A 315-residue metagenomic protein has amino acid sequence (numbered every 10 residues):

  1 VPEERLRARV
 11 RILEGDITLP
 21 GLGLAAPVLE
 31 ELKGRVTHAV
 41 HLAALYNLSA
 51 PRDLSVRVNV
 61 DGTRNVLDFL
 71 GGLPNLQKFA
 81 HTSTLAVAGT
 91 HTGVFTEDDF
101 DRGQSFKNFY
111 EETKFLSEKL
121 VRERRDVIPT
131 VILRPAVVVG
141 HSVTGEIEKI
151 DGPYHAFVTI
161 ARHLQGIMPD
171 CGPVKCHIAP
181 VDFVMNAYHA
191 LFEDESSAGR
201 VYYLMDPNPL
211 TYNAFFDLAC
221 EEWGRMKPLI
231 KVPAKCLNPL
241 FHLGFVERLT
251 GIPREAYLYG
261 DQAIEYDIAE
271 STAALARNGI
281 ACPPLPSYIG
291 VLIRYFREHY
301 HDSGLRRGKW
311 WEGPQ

Functional and structural regions predicted by a protein language model:
E3-L6, V10-D61, G71: NAD(P)H-binding glycine-rich loop region in Rossmannoid oxidoreductase-like domains and their noncatalytic homologs
H38-L42, S49-R57, D61-F109, V131: Conserved Rossmann-fold NAD(P)-dependent oxidoreductase catalytic core, especially the SDR/UDP-sugar
V56-V60, F106-E118, I150, V174-I178 (+1 more regions): Short-chain dehydrogenase/reductase
E118-G145: Conserved beta-loop-beta element that borders a ligand/cofactor-binding pocket
V139-I150, P169-D182: Glycine-rich "substrate-gating" loop/helix at the edge of Rossmann-like oxidoreductase active sites
Y154-I167, K175-L210, A214-G224: Alpha-helical substrate-binding/gating segment
Y212, F216-Q262, C282-L285, D302-W310: Terminal hydrophobic/aromatic helix or amphipathic segment near a protein terminus
E265-Q315: Amphipathic terminal alpha-helices
